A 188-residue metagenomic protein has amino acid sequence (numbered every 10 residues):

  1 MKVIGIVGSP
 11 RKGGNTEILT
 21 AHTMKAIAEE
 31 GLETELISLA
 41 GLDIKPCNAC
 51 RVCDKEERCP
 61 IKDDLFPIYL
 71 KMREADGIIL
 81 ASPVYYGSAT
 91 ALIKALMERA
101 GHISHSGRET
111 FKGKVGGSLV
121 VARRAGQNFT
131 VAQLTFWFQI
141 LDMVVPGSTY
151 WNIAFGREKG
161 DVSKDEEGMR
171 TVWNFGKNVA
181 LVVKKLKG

Functional and structural regions predicted by a protein language model:
M1, M24, E29, P67 (+1 more regions): Glycine-rich phosphate/pyrophosphate-binding loop and the adjoining helix
K2-L32: N-terminal beta1-alpha1 ligand-phosphate binding loop
L32-L42: A short beta-strand-loop structural module common to alpha/beta enzyme folds
L42-M72: Cysteine-cluster motifs in flexible loop/terminal segments that predominantly coordinate metals
R51-K55, E98, K164-D165: Short, hinge-like loop/turn segments at secondary-structure boundaries
P60-V144, Y150: Helix-loop-strand module that forms the ligand-binding subsite of alpha/beta enzymes
